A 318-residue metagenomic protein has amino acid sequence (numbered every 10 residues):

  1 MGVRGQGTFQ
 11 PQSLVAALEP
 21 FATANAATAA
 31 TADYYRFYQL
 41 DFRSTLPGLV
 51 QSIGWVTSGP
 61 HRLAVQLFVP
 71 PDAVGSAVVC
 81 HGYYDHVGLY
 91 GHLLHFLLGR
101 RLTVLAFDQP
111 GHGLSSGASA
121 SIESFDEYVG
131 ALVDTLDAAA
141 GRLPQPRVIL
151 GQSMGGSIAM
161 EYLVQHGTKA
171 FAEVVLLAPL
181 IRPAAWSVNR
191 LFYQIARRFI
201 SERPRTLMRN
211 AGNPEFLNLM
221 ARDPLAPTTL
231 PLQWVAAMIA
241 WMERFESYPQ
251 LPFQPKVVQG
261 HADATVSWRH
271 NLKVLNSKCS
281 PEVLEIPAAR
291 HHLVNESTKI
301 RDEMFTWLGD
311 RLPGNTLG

Functional and structural regions predicted by a protein language model:
M1-T57, R62-V69: An N-terminal hydrophobic leader/cap segment in hydrolases
Y83-V87, G113-L143: Catalytic nucleophile-loop/oxyanion-hole region of alpha/beta-hydrolase and closely related hydrolase-like folds
V87, L94-A118: Conserved alpha/beta-hydrolase
V148-Q233: Alpha/beta-hydrolase-fold enzymes
L230-Y248: Active-site nucleophile elbow and catalytic-triad environment of alpha/beta-hydrolase enzymes
L251, V257-Q259, D263: Short beta-strand/loop motif that positions the catalytic acidic residue of the alpha/beta-hydrolase fold
F253, S267-N276: Short alpha-helix in the alpha/beta-hydrolase fold that links the catalytic acid
E282-G318: Catalytic active-site module of serine/aspartate enzymes centered on a nucleophile-bearing elbow/loop
